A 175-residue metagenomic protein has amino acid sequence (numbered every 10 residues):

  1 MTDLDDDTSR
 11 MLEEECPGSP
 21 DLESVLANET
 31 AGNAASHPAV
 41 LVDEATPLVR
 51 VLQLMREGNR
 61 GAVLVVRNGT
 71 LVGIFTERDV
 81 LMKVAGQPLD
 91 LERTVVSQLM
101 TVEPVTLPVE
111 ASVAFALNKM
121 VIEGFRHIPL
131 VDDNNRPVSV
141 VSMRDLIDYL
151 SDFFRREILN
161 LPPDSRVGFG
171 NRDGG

Functional and structural regions predicted by a protein language model:
M1-G175: Tandem CBS (Cystathionine beta-synthase) repeat/Bateman regulatory domains
